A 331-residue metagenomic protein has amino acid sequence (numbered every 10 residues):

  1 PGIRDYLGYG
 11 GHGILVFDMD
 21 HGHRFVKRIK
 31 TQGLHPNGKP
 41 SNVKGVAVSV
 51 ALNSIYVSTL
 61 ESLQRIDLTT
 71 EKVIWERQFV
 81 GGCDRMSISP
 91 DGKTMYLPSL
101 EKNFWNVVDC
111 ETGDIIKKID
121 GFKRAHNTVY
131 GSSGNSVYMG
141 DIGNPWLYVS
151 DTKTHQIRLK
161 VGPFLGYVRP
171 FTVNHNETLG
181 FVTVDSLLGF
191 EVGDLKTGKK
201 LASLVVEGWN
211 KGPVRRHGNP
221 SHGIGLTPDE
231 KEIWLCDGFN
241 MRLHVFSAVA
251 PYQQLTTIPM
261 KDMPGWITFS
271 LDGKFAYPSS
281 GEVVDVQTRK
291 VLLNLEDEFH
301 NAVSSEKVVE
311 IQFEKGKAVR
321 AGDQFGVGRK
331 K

Functional and structural regions predicted by a protein language model:
P1-K331: Predominantly soluble domains enriched in secretory-pathway, periplasmic, or organellar proteins
